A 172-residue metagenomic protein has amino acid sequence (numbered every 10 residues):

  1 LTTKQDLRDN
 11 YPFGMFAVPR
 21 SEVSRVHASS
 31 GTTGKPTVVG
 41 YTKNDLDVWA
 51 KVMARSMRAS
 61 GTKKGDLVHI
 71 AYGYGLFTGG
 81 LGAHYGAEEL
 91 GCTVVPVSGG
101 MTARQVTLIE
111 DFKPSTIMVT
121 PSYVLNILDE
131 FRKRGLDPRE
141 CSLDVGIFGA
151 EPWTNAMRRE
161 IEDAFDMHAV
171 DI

Functional and structural regions predicted by a protein language model:
L1-A28, T33-K51, R55-A59: Nucleotide 5′-phosphate-binding alpha/beta core
F16-R20, N44, G73-Y74, P96 (+1 more regions): Residue-level marker of alpha-helix boundaries and capping positions
V23, L46, G73-G75, S122-Y123: Short glycine-enriched loops at secondary-structure junctions
S29, V68, I117: Residue-level signal for inorganic ion chemistry
V38-T42, K51, S60-T62, G79-G82 (+2 more regions): Short, conserved acidic/polar surface loops in the N-terminal third of protein domains
A50-L67, T102-P114: Conserved ATP-dependent adenylate/AMP-binding module captured primarily in the ANL superfamily
R58-V94: Conserved AMP-binding loop of ANL adenylate-forming enzymes
L81-I172: Conserved adenylate-forming
